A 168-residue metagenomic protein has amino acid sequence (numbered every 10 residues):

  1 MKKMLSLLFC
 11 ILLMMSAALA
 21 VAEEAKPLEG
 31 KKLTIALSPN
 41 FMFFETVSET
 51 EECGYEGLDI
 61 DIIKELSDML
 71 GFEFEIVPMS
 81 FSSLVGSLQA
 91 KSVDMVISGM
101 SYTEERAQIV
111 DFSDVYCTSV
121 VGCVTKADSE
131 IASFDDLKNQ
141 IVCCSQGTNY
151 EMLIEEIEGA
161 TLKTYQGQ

Functional and structural regions predicted by a protein language model:
M1-K32: Short, low-complexity disordered leader/linker segments with a strong preference for bacterial N-terminal type II
A25-M100: Extracytoplasmic small-molecule ligand-binding "clamshell" domains of the periplasmic binding protein/Venus flytrap
M42-S48, E105-R106, A132-S133, E151-M152: Short, solvent-exposed loop/turn elements at domain surfaces
E73-S80, C144, T161-G167: Short beta-strand-to-loop elements that line the ligand-binding cleft of bilobed periplasmic-binding protein-like
S82-G86, G99-I109, M152-E156: A ligand-binding cleft/hinge motif common to bilobed small-molecule-binding domains
E104-V115, S119, D128, E158-T161: Ligand-binding "clamshell"
T125-V142: Flexible hinge/capping segments at coil-to-helix
C143-I157: Secondary-structure junction motif
